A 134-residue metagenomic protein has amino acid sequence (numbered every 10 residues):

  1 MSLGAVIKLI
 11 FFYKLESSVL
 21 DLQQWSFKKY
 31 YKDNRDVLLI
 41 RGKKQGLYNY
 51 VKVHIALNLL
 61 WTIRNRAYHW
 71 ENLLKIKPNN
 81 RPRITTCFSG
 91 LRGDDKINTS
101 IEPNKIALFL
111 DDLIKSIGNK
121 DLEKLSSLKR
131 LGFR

Functional and structural regions predicted by a protein language model:
M1-R134: Amphipathic alpha-helical interface elements
